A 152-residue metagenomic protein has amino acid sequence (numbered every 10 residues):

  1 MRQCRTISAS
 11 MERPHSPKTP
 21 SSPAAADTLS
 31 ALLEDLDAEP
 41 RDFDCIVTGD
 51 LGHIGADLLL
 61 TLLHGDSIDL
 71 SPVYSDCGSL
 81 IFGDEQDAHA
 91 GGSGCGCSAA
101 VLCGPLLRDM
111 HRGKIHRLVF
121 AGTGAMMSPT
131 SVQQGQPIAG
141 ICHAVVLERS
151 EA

Functional and structural regions predicted by a protein language model:
M1-S30, D35, P72, S79 (+2 more regions): Condensing-enzyme catalytic core mediating Claisen C-C bond formation in acyl metabolism
R2-I7, V47-H53, G124-A125: Glycine-rich beta-alpha junction loops
R5, G65-V101: Conserved catalytic cysteine-centered active-site region of acyl-thioester-dependent Claisen-condensing enzymes
T28-D42, D109-M110: Phosphate/pyrophosphate-binding loops at sites that engage ATP/ADP/AMP, CoA/4′-phosphopantetheine, polyphosphate
D35-D44, I68-Y74, I115-H116: Flexible, glycine/charged-enriched surface loops at secondary-structure junctions
D37-P40, C45-D57: A structural signal for small-residue-enriched, beta-sheet-centric alpha/beta enzyme cores and oligomeric scaffold folds
L51-D66, T130-P137: Short glycine/threonine-rich loop-to-helix capping motif typified by GTGT followed within a few residues by an Asp-Pro
A99, P105-Q134: Internal helix-turn-beta structural module
